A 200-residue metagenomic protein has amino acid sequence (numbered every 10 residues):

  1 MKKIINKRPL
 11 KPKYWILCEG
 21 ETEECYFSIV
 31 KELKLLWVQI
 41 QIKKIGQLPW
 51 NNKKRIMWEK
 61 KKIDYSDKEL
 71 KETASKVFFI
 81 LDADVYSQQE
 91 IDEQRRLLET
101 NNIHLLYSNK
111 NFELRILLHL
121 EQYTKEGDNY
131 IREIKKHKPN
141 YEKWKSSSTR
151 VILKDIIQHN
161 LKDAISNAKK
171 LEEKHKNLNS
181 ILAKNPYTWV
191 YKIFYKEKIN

Functional and structural regions predicted by a protein language model:
K2-K11, E24-G46, K62-F78, A83-N200: C-terminal accessory helical subdomains adjacent to catalytic cores in phosphodiester- and nucleotide-handling enzymes
K13-L17: Conserved beta-strand elements of the Class I
P49-K60: N-terminal carbohydrate-binding/catalytic regions of secreted carbohydrate-active enzymes
